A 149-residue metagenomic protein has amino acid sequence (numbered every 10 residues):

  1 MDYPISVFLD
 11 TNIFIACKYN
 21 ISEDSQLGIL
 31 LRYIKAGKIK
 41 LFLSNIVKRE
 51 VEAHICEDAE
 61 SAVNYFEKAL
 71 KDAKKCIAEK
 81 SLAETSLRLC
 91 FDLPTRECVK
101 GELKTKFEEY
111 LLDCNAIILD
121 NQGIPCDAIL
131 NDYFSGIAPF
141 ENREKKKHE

Functional and structural regions predicted by a protein language model:
D2-E149: Active-site-proximal, substrate-binding regions of enzyme catalytic domains and RNA-binding/basic surfaces
